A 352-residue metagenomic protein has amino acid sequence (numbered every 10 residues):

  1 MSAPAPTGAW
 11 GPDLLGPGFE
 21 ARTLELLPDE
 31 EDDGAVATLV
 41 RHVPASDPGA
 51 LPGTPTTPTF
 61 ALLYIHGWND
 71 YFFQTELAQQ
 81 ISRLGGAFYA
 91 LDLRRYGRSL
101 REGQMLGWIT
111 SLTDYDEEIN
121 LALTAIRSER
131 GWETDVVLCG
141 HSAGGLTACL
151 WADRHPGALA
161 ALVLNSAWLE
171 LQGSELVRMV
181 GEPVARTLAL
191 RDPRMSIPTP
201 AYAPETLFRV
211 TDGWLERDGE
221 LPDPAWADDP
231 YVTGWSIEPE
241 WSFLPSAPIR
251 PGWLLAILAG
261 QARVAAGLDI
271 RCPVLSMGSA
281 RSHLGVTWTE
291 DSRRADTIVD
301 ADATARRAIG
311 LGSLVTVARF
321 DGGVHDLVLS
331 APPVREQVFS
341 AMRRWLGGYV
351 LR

Functional and structural regions predicted by a protein language model:
M1-P55: N-terminal cap/lid segment of alpha/beta-hydrolase-fold proteins
H42-L93, L100-E102, D291: Short, surface-exposed "cap/lid" segments of acyl-processing enzymes
H66, V136, G140-G145: Conserved alpha/beta-hydrolase "nucleophile elbow" surrounding the catalytic nucleophile
W68, D92-G97, W168, D321-V324: Short beta-to-alpha linker loops that shape the active-site pocket of alpha/beta-hydrolase fold enzymes
W68-N69, G97-D135, V334-V338: Catalytic nucleophile-loop/oxyanion-hole region of alpha/beta-hydrolase and closely related hydrolase-like folds
A143, T147-P245: Alpha/beta-hydrolase-fold enzymes
T199-L314: Serine-hydrolase catalytic core
L314-R352: Catalytic active-site module of serine/aspartate enzymes centered on a nucleophile-bearing elbow/loop
